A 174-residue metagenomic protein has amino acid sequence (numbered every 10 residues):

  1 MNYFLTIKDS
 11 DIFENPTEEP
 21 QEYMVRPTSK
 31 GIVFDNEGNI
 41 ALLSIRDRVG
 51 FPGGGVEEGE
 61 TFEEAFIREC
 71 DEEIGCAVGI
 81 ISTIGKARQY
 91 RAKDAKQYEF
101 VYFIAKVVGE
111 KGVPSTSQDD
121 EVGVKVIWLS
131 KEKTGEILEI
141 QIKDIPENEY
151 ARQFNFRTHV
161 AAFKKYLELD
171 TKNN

Functional and structural regions predicted by a protein language model:
M1-K30: Acidic, metal-coordinating catalytic segment for phosphate/diphosphate chemistry, firing primarily on the Nudix
I45-D47: C-terminal lobe/hinge of AMP-binding adenylation domains
G50-G54: A short gly/proline-enriched turn/hairpin at secondary-structure junctions
V56-G79, R88-K143: Unchanged
D119-N174: Nudix hydrolase/Nudix homology domain
